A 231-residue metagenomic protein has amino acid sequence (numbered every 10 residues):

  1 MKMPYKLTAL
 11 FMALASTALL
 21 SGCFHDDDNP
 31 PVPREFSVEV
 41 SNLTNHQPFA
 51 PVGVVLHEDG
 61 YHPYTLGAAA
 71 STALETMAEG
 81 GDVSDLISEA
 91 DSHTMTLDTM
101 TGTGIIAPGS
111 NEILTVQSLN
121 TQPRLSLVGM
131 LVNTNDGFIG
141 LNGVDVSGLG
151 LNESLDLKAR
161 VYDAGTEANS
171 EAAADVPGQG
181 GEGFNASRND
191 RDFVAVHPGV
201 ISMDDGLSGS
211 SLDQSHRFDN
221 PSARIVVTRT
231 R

Functional and structural regions predicted by a protein language model:
M1-L10: Bacterial N-terminal signal peptides that target proteins for export
L10-S16: Hydrophobic helical h-region of N-terminal Sec-dependent signal peptides in bacterial secretory/periplasmic proteins
L19-G22: C-terminal motif of bacterial Sec signal peptides marking the signal peptidase cleavage site
F24-D27: Bacterial signal peptide processing site
P31-E35, L43-S154: Structured domain cores in non-transmembrane regions
V52-V54, L66, A78, I87-S88 (+3 more regions): Extracellular low-complexity, O-glycosylation-prone Ser/Thr/Pro/Gly-rich "stalks" and linkers flanking catalytic
